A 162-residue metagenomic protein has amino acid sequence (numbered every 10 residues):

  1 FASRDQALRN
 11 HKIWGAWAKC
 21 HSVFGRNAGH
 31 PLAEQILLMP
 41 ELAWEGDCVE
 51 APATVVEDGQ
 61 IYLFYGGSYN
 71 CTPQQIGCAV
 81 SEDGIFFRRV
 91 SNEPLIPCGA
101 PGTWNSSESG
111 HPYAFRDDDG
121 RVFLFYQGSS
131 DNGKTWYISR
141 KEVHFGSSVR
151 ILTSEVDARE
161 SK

Functional and structural regions predicted by a protein language model:
F1-D47, V55-S107, R116-K162: Beta-rich carbohydrate-recognition and catalytic domains
P52-A53, P112: Conserved beta-propeller blade repeats
